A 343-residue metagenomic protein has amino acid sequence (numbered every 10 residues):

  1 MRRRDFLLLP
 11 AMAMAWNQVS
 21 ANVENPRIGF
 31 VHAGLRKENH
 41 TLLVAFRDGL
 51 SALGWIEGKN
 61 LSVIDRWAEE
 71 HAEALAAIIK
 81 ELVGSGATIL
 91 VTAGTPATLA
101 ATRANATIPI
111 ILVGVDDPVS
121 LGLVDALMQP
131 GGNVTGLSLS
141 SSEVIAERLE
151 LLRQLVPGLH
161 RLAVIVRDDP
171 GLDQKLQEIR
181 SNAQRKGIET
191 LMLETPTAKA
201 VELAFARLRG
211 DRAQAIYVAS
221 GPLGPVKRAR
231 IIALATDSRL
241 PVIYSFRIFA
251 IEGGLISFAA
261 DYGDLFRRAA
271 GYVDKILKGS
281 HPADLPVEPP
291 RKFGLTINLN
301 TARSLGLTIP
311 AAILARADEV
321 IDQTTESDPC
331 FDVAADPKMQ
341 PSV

Functional and structural regions predicted by a protein language model:
M1-V343: Short hydrophobic alpha-helices and adjacent helix-cap/hinge residues
